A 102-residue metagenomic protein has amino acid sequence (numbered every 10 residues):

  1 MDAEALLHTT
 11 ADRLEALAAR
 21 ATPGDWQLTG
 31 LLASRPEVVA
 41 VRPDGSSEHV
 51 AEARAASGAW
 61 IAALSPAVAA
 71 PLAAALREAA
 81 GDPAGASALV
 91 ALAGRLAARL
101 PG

Functional and structural regions predicted by a protein language model:
M1-A59, A63, A80-G102: Extreme N-terminal leader/activation tails
G58-A75: Long, amphipathic alpha-helical segments that form or neighbor coiled-coils/leucine zippers used for dimerization
